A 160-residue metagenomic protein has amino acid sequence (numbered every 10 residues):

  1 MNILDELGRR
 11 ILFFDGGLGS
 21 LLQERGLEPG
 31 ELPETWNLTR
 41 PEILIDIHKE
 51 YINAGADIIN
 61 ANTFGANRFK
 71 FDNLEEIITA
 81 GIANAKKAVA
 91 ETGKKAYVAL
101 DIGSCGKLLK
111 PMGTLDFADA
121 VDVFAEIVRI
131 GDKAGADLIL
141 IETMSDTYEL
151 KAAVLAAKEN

Functional and structural regions predicted by a protein language model:
M1-N160: Domain-level signal for soluble alpha/beta catalytic cores
